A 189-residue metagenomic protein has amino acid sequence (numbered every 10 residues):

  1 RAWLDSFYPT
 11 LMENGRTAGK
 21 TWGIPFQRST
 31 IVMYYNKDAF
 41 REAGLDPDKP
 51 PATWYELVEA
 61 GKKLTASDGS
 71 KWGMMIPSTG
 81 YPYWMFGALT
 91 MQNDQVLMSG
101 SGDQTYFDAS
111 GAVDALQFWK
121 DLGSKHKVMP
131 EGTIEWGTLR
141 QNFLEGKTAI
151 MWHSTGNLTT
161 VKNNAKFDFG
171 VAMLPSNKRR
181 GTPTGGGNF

Functional and structural regions predicted by a protein language model:
R1-F7, P50, G73, Q95-L116 (+2 more regions): Short, solvent-exposed loop/beta-turn-alpha elements that line the ligand-binding surface or hinge of extracytoplasmic
R1-T10, N14-R16, E42-G44, K49-A52 (+4 more regions): Extracytoplasmic "Venus flytrap"/periplasmic binding protein-like
R1-V32, V58, M85, G170-A172: Hinge/lid segment of periplasmic solute-binding proteins
A18, S70, Q92, V161-N177: Ligand-binding "clamshell"
G44-P50, G102-Q104, K120-T133, K147 (+1 more regions): A local structural motif
L57, L64, G87, Q141-G146 (+1 more regions): Hydrophobic residues within well-ordered alpha-helices
V58-K63, G102-G132, L174: Glycine-centered hinge/linker elements that transmit conformational signals in sensory and ligand-binding systems
W136, H153-L158, P175, G187: Beta->alpha turn/N-cap motifs
